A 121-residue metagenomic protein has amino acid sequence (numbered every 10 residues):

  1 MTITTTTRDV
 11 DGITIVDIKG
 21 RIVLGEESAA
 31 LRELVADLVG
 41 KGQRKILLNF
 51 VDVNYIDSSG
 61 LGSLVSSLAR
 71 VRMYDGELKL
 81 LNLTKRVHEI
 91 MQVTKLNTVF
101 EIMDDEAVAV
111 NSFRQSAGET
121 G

Functional and structural regions predicted by a protein language model:
M1-D17: Short beta-strand/loop segment at the start of cytosolic alpha/beta domains
V10, V51, A107: Conserved catalytic submotifs in the C-terminal HATPase_c
I22-F100: Amphipathic alpha-helical interaction surfaces in cytosolic regulatory modules
I102-G121: A charged, well-structured terminal subsegment
